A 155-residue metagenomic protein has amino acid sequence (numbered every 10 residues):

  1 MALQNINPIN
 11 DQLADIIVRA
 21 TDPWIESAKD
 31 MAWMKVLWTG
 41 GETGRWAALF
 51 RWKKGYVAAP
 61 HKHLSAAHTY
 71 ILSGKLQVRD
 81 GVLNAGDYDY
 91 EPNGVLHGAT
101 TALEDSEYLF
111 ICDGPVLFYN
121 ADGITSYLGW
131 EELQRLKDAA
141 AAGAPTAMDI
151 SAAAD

Functional and structural regions predicted by a protein language model:
M1-G44, I124-D155: A short, N-terminal "cap"/entry segment at the start of jelly-roll beta-barrel domains of the cupin/DSBH fold
A32-W38, Y56-T69: Catalytic core of non-heme Fe(II) oxygenases with the double-stranded beta-helix
M34-V36, A47-L49, H68, Y88-Y90 (+1 more regions): Conserved hydrophobic/aromatic beta-strand scaffold that supports enzyme active sites
E42-G44, K54-Y56, K75-Q77, V95 (+1 more regions): Short, charged/polar surface micro-motifs in flexible loops or helix N-caps
A48-F50, A58-H63, R79-G81, A99-T101: Short histidine-centered beta-strand/loop micro-motifs that create catalytic or ligand/metal-coordination sites
K54, H63-R79, A85: Glycine- and acidic-residue-biased ligand/ion/polar-headgroup-sensing regions
Q77-A99: Short acidic-glycine-tyrosine-enriched beta hairpin
N93-D122: Ligand-binding loop in jelly-roll beta-barrel domains
